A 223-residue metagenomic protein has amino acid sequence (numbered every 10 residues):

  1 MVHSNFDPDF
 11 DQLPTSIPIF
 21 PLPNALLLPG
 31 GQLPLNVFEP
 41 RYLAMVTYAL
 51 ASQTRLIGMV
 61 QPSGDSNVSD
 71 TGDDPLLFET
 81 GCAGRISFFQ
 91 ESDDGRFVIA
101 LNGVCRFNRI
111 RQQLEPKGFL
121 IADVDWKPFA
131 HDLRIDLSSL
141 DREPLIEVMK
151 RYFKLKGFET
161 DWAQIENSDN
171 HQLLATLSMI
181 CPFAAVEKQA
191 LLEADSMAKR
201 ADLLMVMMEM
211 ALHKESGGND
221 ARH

Functional and structural regions predicted by a protein language model:
M1-A163, V186, M197-R200, V206-H223: Positively charged
I165-F183: Core structural elements
L191-L192: C-terminal helical "lid" subdomain and adjoining coupling/linker elements of P-loop NTPases
